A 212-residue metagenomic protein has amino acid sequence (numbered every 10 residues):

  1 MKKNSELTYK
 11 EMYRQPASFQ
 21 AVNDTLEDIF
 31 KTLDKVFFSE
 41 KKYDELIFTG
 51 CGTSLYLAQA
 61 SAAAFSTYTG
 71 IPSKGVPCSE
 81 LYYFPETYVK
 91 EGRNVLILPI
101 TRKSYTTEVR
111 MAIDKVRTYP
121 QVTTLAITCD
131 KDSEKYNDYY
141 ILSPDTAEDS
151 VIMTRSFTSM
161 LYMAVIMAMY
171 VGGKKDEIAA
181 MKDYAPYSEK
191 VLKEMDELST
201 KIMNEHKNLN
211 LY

Functional and structural regions predicted by a protein language model:
M1-D44, K193: An N-terminal, well-structured beta->alpha segment
Q20, K31-D34, K175, A179 (+1 more regions): Residue-level signal for secondary-structure boundary elements
D34-F38, A168, T200-M203: Generic structural signal for well-ordered alpha-helical scaffold segments
F38-Y187: Glycine-rich phosphate-binding loops that contact phosphosugars or nucleotide phosphates
P186-H206: Accessory alpha-helical/coil subdomains and C-terminal extensions that flank or cap enzyme catalytic cores
H206-Y212: Acidic catalytic cores of enzymes that act on phosphate-bearing nucleotides/polynucleotides
